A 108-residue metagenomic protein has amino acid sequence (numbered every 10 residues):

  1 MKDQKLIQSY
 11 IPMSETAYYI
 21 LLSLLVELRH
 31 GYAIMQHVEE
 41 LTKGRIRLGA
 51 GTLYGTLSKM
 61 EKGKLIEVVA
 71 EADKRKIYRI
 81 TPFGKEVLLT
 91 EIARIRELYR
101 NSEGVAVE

Functional and structural regions predicted by a protein language model:
K2-K5, E86-E108: Amphipathic alpha-helical dimerization/coiled-coil segments that flank or bridge DNA-binding/regulatory modules
L6-Y10: Short beta-strand/turn micro-motifs at beta-sheet edges
I11-T52: N-terminal helix-turn-helix DNA-binding core of bacterial DNA-binding proteins
L22, Q36, S58, L89 (+1 more regions): A cross-family signal for key residues in well-ordered alpha-helices that form functional helical elements
L53-M60: Basic amphipathic alpha-helical segments that dock to polyanions
E61-D73, R79: Beta-hairpin "wing" of winged helix-turn-helix
D73-E91: Basic, amphipathic "hinge/linker" alpha-helix immediately C-terminal to the N-terminal HTH DNA-binding motif
